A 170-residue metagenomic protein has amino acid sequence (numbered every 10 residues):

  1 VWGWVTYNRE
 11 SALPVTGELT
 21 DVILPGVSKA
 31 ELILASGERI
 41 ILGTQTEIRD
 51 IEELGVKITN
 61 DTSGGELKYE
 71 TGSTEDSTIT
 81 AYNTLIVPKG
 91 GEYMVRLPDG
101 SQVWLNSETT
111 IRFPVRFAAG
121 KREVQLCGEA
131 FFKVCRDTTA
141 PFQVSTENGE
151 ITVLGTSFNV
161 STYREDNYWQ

Functional and structural regions predicted by a protein language model:
V1-Q170: Short acidic/polar, Gly/Pro-enriched loop/turn segments located at secondary-structure boundaries
